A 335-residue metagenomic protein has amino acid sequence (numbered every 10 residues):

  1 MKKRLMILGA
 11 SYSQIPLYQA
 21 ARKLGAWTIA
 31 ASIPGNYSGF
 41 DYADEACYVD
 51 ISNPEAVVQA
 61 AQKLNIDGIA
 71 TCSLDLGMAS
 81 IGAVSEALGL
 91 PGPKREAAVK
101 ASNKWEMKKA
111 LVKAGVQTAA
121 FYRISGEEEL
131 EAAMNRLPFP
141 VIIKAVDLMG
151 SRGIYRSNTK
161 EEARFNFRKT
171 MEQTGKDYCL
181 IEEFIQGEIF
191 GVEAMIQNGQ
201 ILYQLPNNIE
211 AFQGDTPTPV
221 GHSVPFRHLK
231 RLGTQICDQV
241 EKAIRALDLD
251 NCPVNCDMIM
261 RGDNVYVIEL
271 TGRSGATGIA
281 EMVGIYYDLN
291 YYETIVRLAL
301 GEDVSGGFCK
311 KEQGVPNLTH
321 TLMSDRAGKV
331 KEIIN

Functional and structural regions predicted by a protein language model:
M1-A97, E128, S305: ATP-binding N-terminal substructure of ATP-dependent carboxylate-amine bond-forming enzymes
A60-I66, N135-L137, T174, L247: Glycine-rich phosphate-binding loop signature in dinucleotide/nucleotide-binding domains
K100-L180, Q186, N198-Q200, F226-D238 (+1 more regions): Active-site nucleotide/adenylate-binding loops and adjacent lid/helix of ATP-dependent enzymes
K113, L130-A133, T294-N335: Peripheral (often C-terminal) accessory segments that flank ATP-dependent C-N-forming ligase machineries
T170-Y178, E183-F226, T234-V267, T271-I279 (+2 more regions): Phosphate-binding core of ATP-grasp and ATP-grasp-like enzymes
R273-T294: ATP-dependent carboxylate-activation loops
